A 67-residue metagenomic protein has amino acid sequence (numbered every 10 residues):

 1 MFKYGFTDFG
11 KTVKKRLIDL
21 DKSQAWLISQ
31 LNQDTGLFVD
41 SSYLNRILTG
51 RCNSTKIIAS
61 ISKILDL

Functional and structural regions predicted by a protein language model:
M1-Q24, Q30: A short, Lys/Arg-rich alpha-helix, primarily the initiator
T12, Q24, L44-N45, I64-D66: Secondary-structure boundary/capping motif
K15, S29, S42, R46 (+1 more regions): DNA-binding alpha-helical recognition surfaces that contact promoter or target DNA
D19, Q33-D34, K63-I64: Residues at alpha-helix termini
N32-N53: Recognition helix of helix-turn-helix/homeodomain-like DNA-binding domains that insert into the DNA major groove
C52-L67: DNA major-groove recognition helix of helix-turn-helix/homeodomain DNA-binding modules
